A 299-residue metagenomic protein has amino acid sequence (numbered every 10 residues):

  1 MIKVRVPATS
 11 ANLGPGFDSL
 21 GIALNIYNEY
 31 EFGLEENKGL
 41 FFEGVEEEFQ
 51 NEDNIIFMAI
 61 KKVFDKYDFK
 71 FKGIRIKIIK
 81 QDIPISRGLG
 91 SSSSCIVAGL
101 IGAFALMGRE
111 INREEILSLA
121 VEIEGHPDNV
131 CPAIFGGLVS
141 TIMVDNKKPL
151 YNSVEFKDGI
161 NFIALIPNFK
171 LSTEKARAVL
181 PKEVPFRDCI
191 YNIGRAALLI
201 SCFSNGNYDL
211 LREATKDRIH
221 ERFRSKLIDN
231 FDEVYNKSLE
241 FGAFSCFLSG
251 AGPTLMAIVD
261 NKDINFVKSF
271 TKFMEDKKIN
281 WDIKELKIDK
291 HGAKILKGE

Functional and structural regions predicted by a protein language model:
M1-R87, A105, R109-I111, K290-H291 (+1 more regions): ATP-binding N-lobe of GHMP and related small-molecule kinases
S10-N12, G21-L24, D68-K70, G88 (+6 more regions): Solvent-exposed alpha-helices and their adjacent loops that cap or buttress functional pockets in soluble metabolic
I26, L89-R113, I134-V139: DPxDG-like acidic metal-binding loop motif
L34, M143, P167, A257-N261: Short beta-strand-to-loop capping motifs
K38-F41, T173, K262-S269: Short, conserved charged micro-motifs
R113-D158, C246, G252: Alpha/beta catalytic cores of group-transfer enzymes, especially the acyltransferase/condensing modules of polyketide
I166-K226: Active-site rim beta-loop-alpha module in soluble metabolic enzymes
F203-E299: Glycine-rich, charge-dense phosphate/pyrophosphate-binding loop(s) and the adjacent flexible "lid"/catalytic subdomain
